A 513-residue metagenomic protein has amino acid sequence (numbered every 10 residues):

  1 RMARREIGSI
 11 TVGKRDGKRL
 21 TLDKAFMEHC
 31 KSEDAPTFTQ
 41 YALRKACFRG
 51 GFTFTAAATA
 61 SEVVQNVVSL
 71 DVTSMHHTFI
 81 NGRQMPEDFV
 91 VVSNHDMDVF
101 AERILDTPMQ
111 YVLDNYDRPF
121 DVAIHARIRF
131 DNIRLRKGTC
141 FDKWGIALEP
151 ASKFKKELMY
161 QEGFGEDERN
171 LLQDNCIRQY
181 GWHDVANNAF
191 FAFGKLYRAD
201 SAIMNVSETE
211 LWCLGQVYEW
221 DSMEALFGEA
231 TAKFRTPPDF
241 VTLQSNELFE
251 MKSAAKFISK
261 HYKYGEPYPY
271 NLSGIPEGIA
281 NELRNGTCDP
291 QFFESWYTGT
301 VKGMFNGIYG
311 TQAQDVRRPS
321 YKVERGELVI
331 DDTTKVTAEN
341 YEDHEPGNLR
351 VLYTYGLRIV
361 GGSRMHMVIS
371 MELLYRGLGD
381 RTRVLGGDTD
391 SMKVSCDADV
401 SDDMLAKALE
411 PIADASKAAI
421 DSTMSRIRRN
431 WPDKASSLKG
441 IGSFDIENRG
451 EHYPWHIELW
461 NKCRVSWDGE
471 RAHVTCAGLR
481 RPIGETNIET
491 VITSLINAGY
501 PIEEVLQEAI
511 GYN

Functional and structural regions predicted by a protein language model:
R1-N513: Conserved acidic
